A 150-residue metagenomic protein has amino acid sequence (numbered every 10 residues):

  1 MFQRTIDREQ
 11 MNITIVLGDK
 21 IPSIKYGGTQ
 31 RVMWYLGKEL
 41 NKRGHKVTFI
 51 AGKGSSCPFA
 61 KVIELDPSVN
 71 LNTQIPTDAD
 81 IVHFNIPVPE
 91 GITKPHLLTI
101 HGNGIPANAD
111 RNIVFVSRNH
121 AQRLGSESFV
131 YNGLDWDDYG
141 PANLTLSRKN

Functional and structural regions predicted by a protein language model:
F2-N150: Catalytic cores of nucleotide-sugar-dependent glycosyltransferases that transfer UDP/GDP/TDP-activated
